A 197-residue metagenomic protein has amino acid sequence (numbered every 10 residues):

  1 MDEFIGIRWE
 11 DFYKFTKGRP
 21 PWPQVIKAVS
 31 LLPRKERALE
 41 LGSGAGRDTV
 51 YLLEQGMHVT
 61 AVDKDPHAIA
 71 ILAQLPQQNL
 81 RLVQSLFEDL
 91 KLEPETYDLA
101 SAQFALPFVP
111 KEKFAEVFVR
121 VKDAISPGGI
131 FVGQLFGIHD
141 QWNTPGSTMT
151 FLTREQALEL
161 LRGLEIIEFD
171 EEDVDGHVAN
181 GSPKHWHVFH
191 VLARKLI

Functional and structural regions predicted by a protein language model:
M1-K35, L39-K91, E112-E116, I130-I197: Class I (Rossmann-like) S-adenosyl-L-methionine-dependent methyltransferase catalytic domain, capturing the SAM-binding
L92-A100: A short acidic, Gly/Pro-enriched loop at the edge of an enzyme's catalytic core that lines a small-molecule cofactor
A102-A105: A short beta-strand submotif of the Rossmann-like class I SAM-dependent methyltransferase core that lines
P107-V109: A short His-aromatic
A115-P127: A short glycine-rich, Lys/Arg-flanked "PGG" loop and its adjoining helix->strand segment in the class I
